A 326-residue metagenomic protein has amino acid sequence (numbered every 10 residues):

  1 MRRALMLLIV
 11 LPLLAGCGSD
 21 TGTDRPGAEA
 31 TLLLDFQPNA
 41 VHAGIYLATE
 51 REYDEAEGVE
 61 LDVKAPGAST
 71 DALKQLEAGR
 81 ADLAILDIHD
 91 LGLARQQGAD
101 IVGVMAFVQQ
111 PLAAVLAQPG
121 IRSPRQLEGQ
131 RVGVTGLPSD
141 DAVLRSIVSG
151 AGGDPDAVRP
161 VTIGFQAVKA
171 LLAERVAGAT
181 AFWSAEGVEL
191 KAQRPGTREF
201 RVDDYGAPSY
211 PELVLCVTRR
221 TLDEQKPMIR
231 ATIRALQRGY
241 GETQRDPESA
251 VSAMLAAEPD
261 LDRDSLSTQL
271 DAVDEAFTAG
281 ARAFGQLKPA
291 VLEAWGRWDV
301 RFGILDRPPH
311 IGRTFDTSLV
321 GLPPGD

Functional and structural regions predicted by a protein language model:
R2-L7: Sec-dependent signal peptide recognition, specifically the positively charged N-region followed immediately by
L13-G16: C-terminal motif of bacterial Sec signal peptides marking the signal peptidase cleavage site
S19: Short, conserved catalytic or interaction motifs in soluble domains
D24-G164, V168-A173, A177-S184, F200-R201 (+1 more regions): Short, glycine-/small- and polar/acidic-enriched structural segments that line small-molecule recognition paths
D35, F107-A117, G196-L222, I229 (+3 more regions): Periplasmic-binding protein-like
H89-D90, Q166-A170, E174-P259: Pocket-lining segment of extracytoplasmic ligand-binding domains
D223-I304: Secondary-structure end/capping motifs
E293-D326: Conserved C-terminal helix/tail region of periplasmic/extracytoplasmic solute-binding proteins
